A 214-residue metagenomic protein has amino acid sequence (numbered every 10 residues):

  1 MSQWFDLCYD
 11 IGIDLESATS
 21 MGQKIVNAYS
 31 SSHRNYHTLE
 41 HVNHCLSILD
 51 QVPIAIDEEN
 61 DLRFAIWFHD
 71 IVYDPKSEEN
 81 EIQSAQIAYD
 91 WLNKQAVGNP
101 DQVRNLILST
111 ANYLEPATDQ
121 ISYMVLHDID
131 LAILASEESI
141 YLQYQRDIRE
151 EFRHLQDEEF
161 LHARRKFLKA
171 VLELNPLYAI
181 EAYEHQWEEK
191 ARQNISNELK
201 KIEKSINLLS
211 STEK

Functional and structural regions predicted by a protein language model:
M1-C8, S30-H37, I48-E58, Q95 (+1 more regions): Divalent metal-dependent phosphate-bond-processing catalytic cores, especially two-metal-ion Mg2+/Mn2+ enzymes that act
M1-G22: Hydrophobic, proline/glycine-rich low-complexity stretches
G12-L15, S32, P53-I56, P75-E78: Residues at alpha-helix boundaries and short interhelical turns
A18-V26, L39, R63, P100-L108 (+1 more regions): Short, well-structured alpha-helical segments
A28, S84-P116: Histidine- and acidic-residue-rich, metal-dependent catalytic cores
S31-H41, Y73-Q86: Active-site metal-coordination segments of metallo-dependent hydrolases
C45, N60-P75, S84, V103-A111: His-Asp-centered metal-binding catalytic motifs of divalent-metal-dependent phosphohydrolases/nucleases
D57-D61, E78-N80, V97-P100: Short, flexible active-site-proximal loops enriched in glycine and acidic residues
